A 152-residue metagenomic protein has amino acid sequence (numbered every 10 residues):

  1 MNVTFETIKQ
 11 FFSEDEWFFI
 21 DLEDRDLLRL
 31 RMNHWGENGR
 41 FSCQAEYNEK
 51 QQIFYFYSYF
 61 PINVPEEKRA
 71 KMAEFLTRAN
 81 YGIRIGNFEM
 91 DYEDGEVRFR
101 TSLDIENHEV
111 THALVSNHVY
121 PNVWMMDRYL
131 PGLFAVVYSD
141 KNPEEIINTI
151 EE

Functional and structural regions predicted by a protein language model:
M1-F19: Amphipathic alpha-helical segments
D15-G39, Q51-F54, F60-P61: Ser/Thr-rich, low-complexity intrinsically disordered terminal regions
G36-F41, I105-H108: Short, charged/polar, Gly/Pro-enriched secondary-structure boundary elements
Y59-E96: Short, internal acidic amphipathic alpha-helical interface segments that mediate docking to partner proteins
F60-V64, L103-V110: A generic structural motif
D91, T101-S102, E109, V115-V136: Long, contiguous binding/interaction regions
A135-E152: Short, highly charged C-terminal tails/helix-capping segments
